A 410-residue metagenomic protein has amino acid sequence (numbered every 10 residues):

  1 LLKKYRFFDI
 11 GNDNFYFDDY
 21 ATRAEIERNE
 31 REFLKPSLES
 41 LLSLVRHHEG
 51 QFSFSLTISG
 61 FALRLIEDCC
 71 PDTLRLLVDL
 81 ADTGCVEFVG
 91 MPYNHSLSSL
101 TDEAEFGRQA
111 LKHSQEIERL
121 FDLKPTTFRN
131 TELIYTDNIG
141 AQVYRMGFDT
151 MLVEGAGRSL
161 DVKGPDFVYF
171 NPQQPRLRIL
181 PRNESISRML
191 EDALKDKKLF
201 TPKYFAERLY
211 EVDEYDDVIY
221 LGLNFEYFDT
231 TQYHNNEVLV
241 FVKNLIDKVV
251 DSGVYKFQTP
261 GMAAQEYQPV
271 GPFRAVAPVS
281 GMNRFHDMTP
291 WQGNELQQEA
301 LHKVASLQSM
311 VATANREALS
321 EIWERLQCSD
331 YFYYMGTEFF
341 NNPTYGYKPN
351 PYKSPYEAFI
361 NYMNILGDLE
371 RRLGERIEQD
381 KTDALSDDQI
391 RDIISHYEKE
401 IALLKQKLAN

Functional and structural regions predicted by a protein language model:
L1-E32, P36, F167, Q173-L177 (+1 more regions): Active-site and substrate-binding clefts of carbohydrate-active enzymes
K3-D102, T126-R129, D149-E154, T259: Short, well-structured secondary-structure segments
E27-L42, C70-R75, G107-A110, D196-R208 (+1 more regions): Well-ordered, non-membrane alpha-helical segments in soluble/globular domains
G60-R64, Y93-S96, L133-T136, G157-R158 (+5 more regions): Short, solvent-exposed loop/turn segments at secondary-structure junctions
T73-G90, L123, Y144-G164, Y169-P181: Acidic, His- and aromatic-enriched active-site or binding-groove loops in soluble protein domains that engage sugars
C85-S96, L120-T131, I179-I186, V218-N224: Core alpha/beta catalytic barrel or barrel-like domain that forms the active/cofactor pocket in diverse metabolic
S96-R119, R176-Y215, Q232-N235, G281 (+2 more regions): Alpha-helical scaffold elements lining the catalytic groove of polysaccharide deacetylases
L111-P165, F228-V242: Catalytic domains of cell-wall/extracellular-matrix polysaccharide-remodeling enzymes, centered on de-N-acetylation
